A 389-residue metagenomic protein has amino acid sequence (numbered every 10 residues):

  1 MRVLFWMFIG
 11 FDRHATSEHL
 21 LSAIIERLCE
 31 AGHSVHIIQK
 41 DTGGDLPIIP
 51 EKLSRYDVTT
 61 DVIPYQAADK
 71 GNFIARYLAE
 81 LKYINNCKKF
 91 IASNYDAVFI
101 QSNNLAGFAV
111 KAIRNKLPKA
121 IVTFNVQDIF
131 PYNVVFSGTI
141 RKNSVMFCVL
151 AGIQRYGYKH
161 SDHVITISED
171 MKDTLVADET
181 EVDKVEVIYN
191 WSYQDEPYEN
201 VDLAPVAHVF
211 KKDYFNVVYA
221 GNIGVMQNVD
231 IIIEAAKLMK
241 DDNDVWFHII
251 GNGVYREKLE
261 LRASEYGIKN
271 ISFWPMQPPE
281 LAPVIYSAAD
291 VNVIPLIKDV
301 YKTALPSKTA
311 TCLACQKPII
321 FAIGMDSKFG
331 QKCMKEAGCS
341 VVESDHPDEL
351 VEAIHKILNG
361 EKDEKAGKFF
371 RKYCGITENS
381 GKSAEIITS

Functional and structural regions predicted by a protein language model:
M1-Y56, D241: N-terminal subdomain of nucleotide-sugar transferases
F8, D12, Y65-F73, A120-G152 (+1 more regions): Acceptor-binding helix/loop patch of EC 2.4 sugar-transfer enzymes, predominantly nucleotide-sugar-dependent
D41, D170, I188-W191: Carbohydrate-associated surface elements
E80-I84, A97-K119, T123-N133, V342: An aromatic- and histidine-rich active-site surface loop
N85-K88, F108, A112-K116, S144-T166: Membrane-proximal helix-turn-helix segments that form the acceptor-binding/catalytic region of lipid-linked
L203-A204, D345-E352, L358-I387: A charged, aromatic-enriched C-terminal amphipathic alpha-helix characteristic of glycosyltransferases across folds
Q227, P278-I285, N292-L313, I319-Q331: Nucleotide-sugar-dependent
H248-I250, E257-L281: Nucleotide-activated donor-binding/catalytic signature segment of Leloir-type glycosyltransferases, i.e., the conserved
